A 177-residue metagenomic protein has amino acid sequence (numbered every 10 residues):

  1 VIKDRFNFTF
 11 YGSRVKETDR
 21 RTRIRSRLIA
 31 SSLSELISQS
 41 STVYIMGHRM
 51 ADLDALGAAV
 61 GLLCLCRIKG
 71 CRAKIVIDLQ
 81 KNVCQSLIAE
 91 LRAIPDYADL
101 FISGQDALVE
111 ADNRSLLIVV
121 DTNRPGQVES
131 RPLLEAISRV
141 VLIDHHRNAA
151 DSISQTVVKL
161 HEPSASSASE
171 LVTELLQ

Functional and structural regions predicted by a protein language model:
V1-Q177: Replace "Mg2+/Mn2+-dependent" with "divalent metal-dependent
